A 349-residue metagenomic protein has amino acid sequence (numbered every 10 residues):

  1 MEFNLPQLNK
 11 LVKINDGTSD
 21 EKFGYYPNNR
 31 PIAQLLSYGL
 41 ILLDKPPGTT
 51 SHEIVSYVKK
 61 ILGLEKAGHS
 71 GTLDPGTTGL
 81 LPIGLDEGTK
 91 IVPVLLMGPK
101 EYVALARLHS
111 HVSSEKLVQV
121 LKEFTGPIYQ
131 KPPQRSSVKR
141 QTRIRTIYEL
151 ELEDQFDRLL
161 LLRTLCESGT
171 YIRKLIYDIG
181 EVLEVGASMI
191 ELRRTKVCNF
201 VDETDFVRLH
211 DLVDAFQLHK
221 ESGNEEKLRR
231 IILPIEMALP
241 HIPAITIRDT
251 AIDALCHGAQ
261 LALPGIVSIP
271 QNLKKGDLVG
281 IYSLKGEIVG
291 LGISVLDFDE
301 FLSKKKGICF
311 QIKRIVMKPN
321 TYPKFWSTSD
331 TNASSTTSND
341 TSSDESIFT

Functional and structural regions predicted by a protein language model:
M1-P46, T50-H69, V120, R140-T142 (+3 more regions): Accessory RNA 3′-end/elbow-binding domains used by RNA modification enzymes
L62, K66-L95: Glycine/acidic-rich beta-strand-loop module
P75-T77, S136-I144, G276: Glycine/charge-rich, flexible interdomain linkers and switch-proximal surface loops that mediate coupling
I83, A104, L175, L255 (+1 more regions): Residue-level signal for inorganic ion chemistry
E87, A106-S110, E151-D154, T164-S168 (+1 more regions): Short, structured patches in soluble enzyme cores that scaffold and shape functional sites
G88-S136, F156: Acidic, low-complexity central loop/insert segments
V138-G169, R173-K174, D178-E184: The conserved catalytic core of RNA pseudouridine synthases
